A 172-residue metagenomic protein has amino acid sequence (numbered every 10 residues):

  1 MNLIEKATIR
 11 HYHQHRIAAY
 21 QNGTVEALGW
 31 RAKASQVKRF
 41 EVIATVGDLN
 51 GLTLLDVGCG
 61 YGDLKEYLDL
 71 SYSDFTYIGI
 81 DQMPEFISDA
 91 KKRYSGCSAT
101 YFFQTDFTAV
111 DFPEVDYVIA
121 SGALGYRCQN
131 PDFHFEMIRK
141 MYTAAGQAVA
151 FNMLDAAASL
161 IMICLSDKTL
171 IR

Functional and structural regions predicted by a protein language model:
M1-T24: N-terminal, positively charged/glycine-rich alpha-helical extensions of SAM-dependent methyltransferases
K33-N50: Conserved alpha-helix/loop element of class I SAM-dependent methyltransferases that forms part of the SAM/SAH-binding
L55, Y61-D106: Class I SAM-dependent methyltransferase SAM/SAH-binding core
A109-P113: Short conserved loop adjoining the S-adenosyl-L-methionine
I119-A120: A conserved beta-strand element that flanks and buttresses the S-adenosyl-L-methionine
R127-I138: A short, conserved alpha-helix within the catalytic core of class I
A145-L154: Conserved beta-strand signature within the Rossmann-like core of class I S-adenosyl-L-methionine
M153-R172: Conserved class I S-adenosyl-L-methionine
